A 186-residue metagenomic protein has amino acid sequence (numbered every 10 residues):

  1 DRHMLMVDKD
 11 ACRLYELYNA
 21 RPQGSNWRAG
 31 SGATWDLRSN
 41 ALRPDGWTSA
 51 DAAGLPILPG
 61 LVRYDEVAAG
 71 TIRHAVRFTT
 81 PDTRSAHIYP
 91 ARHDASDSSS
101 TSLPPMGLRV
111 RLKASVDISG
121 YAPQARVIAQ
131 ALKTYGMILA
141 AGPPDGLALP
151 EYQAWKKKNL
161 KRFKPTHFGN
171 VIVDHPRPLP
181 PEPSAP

Functional and structural regions predicted by a protein language model:
D1-P186: Short, surface-exposed polybasic-aromatic patches that bind anionic ligands, especially phosphate groups
